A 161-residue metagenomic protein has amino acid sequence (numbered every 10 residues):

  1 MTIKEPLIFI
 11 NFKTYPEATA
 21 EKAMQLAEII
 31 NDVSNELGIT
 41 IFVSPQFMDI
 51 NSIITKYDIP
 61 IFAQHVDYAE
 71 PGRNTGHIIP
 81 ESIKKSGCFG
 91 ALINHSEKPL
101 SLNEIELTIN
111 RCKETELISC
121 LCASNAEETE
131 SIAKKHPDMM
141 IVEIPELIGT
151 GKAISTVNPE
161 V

Functional and structural regions predicted by a protein language model:
M1-I78, E130, K135: Conserved N-terminal beta1-alpha1 strand-loop-helix module at the mouth
Y15, Y68, K98, E146-G149: A short, flexible beta-alpha/helix-coil linker loop
A18-L26, T75, L100, E104 (+1 more regions): Alpha-helix N-cap and loop-to-helix initiation/capping positions
L26-I30, I79-S82, I105-R111, E128 (+2 more regions): A general structural detector for well-ordered alpha-helical segments in enzyme core domains, enriched
D58-C112: Glycine/small-residue-rich loop that forms an oxyanion/phosphate-binding "nest" at active or ligand-binding sites
R111-V161: Active-site rim beta-loop-alpha module in soluble metabolic enzymes
